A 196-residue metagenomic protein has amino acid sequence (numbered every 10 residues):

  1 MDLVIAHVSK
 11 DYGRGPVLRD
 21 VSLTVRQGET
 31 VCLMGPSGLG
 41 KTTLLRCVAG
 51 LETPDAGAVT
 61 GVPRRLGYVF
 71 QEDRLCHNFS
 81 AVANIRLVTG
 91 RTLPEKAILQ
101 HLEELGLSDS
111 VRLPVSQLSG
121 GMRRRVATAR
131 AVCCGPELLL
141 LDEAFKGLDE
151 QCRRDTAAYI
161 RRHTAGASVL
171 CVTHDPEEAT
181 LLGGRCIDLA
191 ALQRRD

Functional and structural regions predicted by a protein language model:
M34-P36: The feature captures the beta-strand-to-loop junction immediately N-terminal to the Walker
A49: Helix-to-loop junction immediately C-terminal to a conserved catalytic motif
E95-S110: Conserved ABC ATPase "signature" region
P114-M122: Conserved ABC ATPase signature
T128: Hydrophobic anchor residue at the start of the ABC signature
E150-C152: Helix N-cap at the start of a conserved alpha-helix in ABC-type nucleotide-binding domains
G166-T173: Conserved H-loop
